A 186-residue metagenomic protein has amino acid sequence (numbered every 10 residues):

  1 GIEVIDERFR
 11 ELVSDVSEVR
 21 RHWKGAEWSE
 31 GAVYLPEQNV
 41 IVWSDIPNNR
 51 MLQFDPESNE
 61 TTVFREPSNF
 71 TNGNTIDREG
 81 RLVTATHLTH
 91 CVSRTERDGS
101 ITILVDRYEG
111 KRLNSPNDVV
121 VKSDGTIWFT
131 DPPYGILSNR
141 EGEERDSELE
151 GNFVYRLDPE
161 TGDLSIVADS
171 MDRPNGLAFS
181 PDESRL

Functional and structural regions predicted by a protein language model:
G1-L186: Sequence-structural signature of mature extracellular/luminal beta-sheet repeat domains, prominently beta-propellers
